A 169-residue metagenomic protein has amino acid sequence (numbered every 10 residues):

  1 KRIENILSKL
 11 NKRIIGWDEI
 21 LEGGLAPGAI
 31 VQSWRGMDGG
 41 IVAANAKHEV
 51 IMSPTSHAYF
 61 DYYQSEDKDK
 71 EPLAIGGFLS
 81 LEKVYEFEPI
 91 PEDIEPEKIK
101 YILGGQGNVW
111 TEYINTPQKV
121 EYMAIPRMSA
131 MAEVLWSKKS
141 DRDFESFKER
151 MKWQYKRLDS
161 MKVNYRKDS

Functional and structural regions predicted by a protein language model:
K1-K9: Substrate-binding cleft of carbohydrate-active enzyme catalytic domains
R13-A29, W34-S169: Flexible, acidic glycine-rich loops studded with aromatic residues
